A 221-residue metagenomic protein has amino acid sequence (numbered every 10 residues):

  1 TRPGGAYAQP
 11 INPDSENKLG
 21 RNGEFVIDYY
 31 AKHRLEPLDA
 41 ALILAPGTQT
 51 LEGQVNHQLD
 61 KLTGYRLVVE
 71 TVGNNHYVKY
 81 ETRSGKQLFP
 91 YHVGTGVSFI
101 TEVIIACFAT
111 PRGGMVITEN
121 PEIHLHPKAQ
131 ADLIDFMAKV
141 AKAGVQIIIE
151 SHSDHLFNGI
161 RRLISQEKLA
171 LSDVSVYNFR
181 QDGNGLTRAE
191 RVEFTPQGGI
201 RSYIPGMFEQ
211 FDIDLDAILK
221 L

Functional and structural regions predicted by a protein language model:
T1-I100, P111, V192-L221: Phosphate-coordinating catalytic segments in nucleotide- and nucleic-acid-processing enzymes
V103: Hydrophobic anchor residue at the start of the ABC signature
A106-T110, F136-K139: Walker A/P-loop NTP-binding motif
G114-M115: The start of beta-strands in P-loop NTPase/AAA+ ATPase cores
T118-P121: Walker B catalytic motif
A131-L221: C-terminal lobe/lid and adjacent interdomain/linker elements of RecA-like ASCE P-loop ATPase modules
